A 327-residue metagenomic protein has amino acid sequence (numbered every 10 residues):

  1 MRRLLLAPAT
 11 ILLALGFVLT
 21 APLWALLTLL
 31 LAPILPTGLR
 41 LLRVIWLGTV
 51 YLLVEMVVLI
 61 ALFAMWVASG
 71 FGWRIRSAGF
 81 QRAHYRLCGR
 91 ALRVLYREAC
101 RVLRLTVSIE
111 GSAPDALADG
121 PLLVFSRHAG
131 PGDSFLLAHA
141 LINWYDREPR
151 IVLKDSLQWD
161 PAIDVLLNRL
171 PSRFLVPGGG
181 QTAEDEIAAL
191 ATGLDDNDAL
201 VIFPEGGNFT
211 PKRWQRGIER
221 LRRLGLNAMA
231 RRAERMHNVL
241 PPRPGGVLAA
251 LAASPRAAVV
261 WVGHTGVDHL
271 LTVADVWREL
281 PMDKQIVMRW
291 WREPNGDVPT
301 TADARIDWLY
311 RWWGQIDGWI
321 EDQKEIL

Functional and structural regions predicted by a protein language model:
M1-G120: Membrane-proximal helical "anchor" segments flanking the first transmembrane region of inner-membrane enzymes
A7, G132-D133, Q181-E186, P241-G245: Short, glycine/acidic-rich beta->alpha junctions
L15, L190-A191, D275-V276: Short low-complexity, flexible loop/linker segments enriched in glycine and/or proline with clustered acidic
L42-I45, G178-N208: Internal hydrophobic scaffold segments of catalytic domains
F63-V94, R101-V102, A118, L122-G180: Catalytic core of membrane glycerolipid acyltransferases/transacylases, capturing the structured, soluble-facing
P114-D115, G130, H139, L153 (+9 more regions): Polar-ligand-bearing catalytic/cofactor-coordination segments of membrane-embedded or membrane-tethered inner-membrane
R147, D155-L170, D195-T300: A cross-family acyltransferase "interaction/gating" segment
P299-L327: Accessory terminal regions of nucleic-acid processing enzymes
